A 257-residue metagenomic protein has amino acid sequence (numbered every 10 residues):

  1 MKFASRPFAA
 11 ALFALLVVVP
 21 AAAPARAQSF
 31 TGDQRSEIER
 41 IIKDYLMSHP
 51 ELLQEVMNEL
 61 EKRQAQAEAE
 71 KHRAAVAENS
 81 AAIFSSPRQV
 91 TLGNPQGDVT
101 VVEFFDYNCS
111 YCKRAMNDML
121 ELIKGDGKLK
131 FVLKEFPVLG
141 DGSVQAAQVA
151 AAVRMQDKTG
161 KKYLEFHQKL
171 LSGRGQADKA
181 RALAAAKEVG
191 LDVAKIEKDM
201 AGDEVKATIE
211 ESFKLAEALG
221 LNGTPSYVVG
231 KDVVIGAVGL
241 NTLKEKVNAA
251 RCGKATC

Functional and structural regions predicted by a protein language model:
M1-A11: Bacterial N-terminal signal peptides that target proteins for export
K2-A4, P24-A81: N-terminal targeting signals for export/organelle localization
A9-P20: Bacterial N-terminal signal peptides
A27-K43, A184-C257: C-terminal cap of thioredoxin/glutaredoxin-like
A81-V99, I123: A short beta-strand-turn-helix
V102, K113-K187, E217-N222, G253 (+1 more regions): Structural alpha/beta surface segment adjacent to cysteine/selenocysteine redox centers across thiol/disulfide enzymes
F105-N108, G223: Short pre-active-site segment immediately N-terminal to redox-active cysteine/selenocysteine motifs in thiol-based
C109-K113, Y227-V228: The canonical Cys-X-X-Cys-His
